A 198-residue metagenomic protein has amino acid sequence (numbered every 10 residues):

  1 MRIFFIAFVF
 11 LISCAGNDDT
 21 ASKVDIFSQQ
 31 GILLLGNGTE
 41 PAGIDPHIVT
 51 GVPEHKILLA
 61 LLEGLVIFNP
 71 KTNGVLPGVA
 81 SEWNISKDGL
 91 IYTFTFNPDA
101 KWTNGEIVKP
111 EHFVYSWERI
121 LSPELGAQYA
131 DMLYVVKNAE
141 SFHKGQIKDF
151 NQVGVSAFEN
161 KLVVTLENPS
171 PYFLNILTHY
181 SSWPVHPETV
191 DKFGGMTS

Functional and structural regions predicted by a protein language model:
I3-L11: Sec-dependent N-terminal signal peptides
A15-D18: Bacterial signal peptide processing site
V24-L34: Immediate post-signal peptide segment of exported/extracytoplasmic ligand-binding proteins
G36-K87: N-terminal lobe/hinge region of extracytoplasmic solute-binding protein
T39-H55, V79, E106, Q128-Y129 (+1 more regions): A structural "hinge/loop" feature
K56-A60, P70, G74, G78 (+4 more regions): Extracytoplasmic/secreted proteins, especially bacterial periplasmic and envelope-associated proteins
E82-Y129, V163: Aromatic- and charge-enriched surface segment that lines or borders ligand/interaction sites
V114, L121, L125-E188: Surface-exposed binding/hinge segments that line and control ligand-binding clefts or catalytic entry sites
